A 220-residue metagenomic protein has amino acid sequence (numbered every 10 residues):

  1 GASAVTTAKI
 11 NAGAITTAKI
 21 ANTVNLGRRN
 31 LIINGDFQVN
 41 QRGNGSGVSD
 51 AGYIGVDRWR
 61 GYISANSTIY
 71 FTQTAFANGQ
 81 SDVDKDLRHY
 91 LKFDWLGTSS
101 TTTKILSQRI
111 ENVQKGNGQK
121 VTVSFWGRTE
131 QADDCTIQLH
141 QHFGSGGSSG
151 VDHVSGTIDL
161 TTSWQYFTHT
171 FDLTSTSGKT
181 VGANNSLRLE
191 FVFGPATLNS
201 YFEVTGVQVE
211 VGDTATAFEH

Functional and structural regions predicted by a protein language model:
G1, T6-H220: Extracellular and organelle-lumenal recognition/adhesion modules and their flexible linkers in secreted
